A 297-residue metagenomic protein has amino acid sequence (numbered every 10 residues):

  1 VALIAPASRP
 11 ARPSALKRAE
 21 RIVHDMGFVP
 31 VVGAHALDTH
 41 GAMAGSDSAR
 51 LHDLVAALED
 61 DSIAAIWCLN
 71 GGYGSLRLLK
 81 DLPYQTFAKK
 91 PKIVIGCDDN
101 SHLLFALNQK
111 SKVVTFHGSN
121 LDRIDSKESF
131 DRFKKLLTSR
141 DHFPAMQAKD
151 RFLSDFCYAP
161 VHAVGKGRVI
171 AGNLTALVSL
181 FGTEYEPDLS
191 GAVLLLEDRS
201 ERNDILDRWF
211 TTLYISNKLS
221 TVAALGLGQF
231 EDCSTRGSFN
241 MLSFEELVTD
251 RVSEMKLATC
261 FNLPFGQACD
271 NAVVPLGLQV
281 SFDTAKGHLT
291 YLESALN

Functional and structural regions predicted by a protein language model:
V1-K17, A145, K149-L153, V164 (+1 more regions): N-terminal amphipathic/basic leader segments beginning at the initiator methionine
V1-S62: ATP/NTP phosphate-donor binding region
D60-A65, V222: Short acidic/histidine-rich motifs immediately flanking catalytic phosphotransfer sites in two-component signaling
A65-L76, C97: N-terminal glycine-rich "phosphate-gripper" loop used for MgATP/nucleotide binding and carboxylate activation
L82-A106, V114-L121, M255-A258: Short, acidic/small-residue loops that bind anionic groups at enzyme active sites
K112-A176: Conserved anion/nucleotide-ligand pocket segment
Y185-F244: Internal helical hairpin/lid segments
Q229-N297: ATP/nucleoside-binding phosphotransfer catalytic cores, i.e., glycine-rich phosphate-binding loops
